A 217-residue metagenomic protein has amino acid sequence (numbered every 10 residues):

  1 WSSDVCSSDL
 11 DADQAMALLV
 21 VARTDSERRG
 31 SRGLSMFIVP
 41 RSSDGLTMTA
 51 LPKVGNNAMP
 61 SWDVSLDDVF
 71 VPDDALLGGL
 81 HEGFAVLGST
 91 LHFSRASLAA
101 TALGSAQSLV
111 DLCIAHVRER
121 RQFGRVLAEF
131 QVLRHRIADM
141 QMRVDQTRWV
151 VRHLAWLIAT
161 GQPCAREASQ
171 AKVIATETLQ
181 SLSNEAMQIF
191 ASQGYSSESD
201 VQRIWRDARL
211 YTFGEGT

Functional and structural regions predicted by a protein language model:
W1-V5: Single conserved hydrophobic/aromatic residue that forms the stacking wall/gate of nucleotide- or nucleobase-binding
C6-D13, T24-D25, L51, V69 (+3 more regions): Active-site beta-strand/loop segments that form the cofactor-binding cradle of oxidoreductase flavoproteins
C6-T47: A short core secondary-structure module
L10-A12, R29, K53-A58, L91-T101: Short alpha-helix boundary/capping segments
S42-V69: Flexible, small-/acidic-enriched active-site or ligand-binding loops
S65, L80, F84, G88-T217: Alpha-helical interface subdomain recognition
D74-L80: Cytochrome P450 core scaffold surrounding the K-helix E-X-X-R motif and the conserved "meander" helix-loop region
